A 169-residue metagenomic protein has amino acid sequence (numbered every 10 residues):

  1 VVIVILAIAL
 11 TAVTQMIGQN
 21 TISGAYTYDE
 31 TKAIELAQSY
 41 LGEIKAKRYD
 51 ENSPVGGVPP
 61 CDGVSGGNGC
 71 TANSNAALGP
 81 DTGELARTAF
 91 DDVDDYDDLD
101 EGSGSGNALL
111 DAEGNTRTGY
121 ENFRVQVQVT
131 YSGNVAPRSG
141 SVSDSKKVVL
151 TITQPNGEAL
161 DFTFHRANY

Functional and structural regions predicted by a protein language model:
V1-Q38: Aliphatic-rich helix starts adjacent to a transmembrane/signal segment
I34-Y169: Low-complexity, Gly/Pro-rich coil/beta segments used as flexible assembly/activation regions
